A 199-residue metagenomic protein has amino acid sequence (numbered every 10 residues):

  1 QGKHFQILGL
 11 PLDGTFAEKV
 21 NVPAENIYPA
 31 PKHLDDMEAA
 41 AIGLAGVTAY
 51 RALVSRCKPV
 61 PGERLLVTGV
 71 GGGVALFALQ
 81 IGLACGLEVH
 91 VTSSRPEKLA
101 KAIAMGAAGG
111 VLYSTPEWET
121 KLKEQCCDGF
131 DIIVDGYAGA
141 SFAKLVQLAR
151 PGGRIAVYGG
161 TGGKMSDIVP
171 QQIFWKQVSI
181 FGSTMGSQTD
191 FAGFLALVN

Functional and structural regions predicted by a protein language model:
Q1-I27: Glycine-rich phosphate/adenylate-binding loop and adjacent beta-alpha elements of nucleotide- or dinucleotide-binding
E18-K19, G109, I132: Well-ordered beta-strand positions
P23, M105-A107, P151, K176: Short, structured coil segments at secondary-structure junctions
K32-P116: Mid-domain Rossmann-like dinucleotide-binding core that forms the NAD(H)/NADP(H) cofactor-binding site
P61-E63, F130, G152: Phosphate-coordination loops involved in phosphoryl transfer and adenosine-cofactor binding
C85-L87, S93, Y137-N199: Glycine-rich phosphate-binding loop and adjacent beta-alpha segment of Rossmann(oid) nucleotide-cofactor-binding
E117-D128: Short amphipathic alpha-helix with an adjacent loop that forms part of the alpha/beta core around
G129-G136: Periplasmic-binding protein-like
